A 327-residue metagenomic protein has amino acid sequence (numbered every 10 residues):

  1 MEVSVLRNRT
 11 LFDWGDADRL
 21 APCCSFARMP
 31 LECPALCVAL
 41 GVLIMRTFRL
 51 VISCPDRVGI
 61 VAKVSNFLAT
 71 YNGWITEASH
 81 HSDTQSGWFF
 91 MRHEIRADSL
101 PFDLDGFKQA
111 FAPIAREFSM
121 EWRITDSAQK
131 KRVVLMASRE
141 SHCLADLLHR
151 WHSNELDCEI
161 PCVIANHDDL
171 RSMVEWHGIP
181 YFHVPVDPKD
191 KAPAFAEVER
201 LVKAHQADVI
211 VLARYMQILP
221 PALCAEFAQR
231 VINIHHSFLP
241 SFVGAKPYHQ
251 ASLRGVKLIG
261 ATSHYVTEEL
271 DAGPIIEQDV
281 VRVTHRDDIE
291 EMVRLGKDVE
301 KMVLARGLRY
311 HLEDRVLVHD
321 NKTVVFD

Functional and structural regions predicted by a protein language model:
M1-T10: Extreme N-terminal basic, low-complexity initiation segments that serve as generic localization/processing leaders
C23-C24, C33, C37: Cysteine-centered motifs
M45-K131: A conserved regulatory-domain signal marking ACT and ACT-like small-molecule sensing domains and adjacent regulatory
H142-S153: Histidine-anchored nucleotide/phosphate-binding helix
C158-D169: Short internal beta-strands
H167, D190, A194, H205-D327: Donor/substrate-binding cores of folate-linked one-carbon enzymes
E175, I179-H205: Adenosine-nucleotide cofactor-binding segment
